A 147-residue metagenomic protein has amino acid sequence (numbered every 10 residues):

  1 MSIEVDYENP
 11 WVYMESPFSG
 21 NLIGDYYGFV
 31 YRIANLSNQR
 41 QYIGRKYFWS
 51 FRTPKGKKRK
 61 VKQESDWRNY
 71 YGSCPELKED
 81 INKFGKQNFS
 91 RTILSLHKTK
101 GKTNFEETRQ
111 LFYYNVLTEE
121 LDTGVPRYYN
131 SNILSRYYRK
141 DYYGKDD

Functional and structural regions predicted by a protein language model:
S2-D147: Structure-specific nucleic-acid interaction/processing domains
